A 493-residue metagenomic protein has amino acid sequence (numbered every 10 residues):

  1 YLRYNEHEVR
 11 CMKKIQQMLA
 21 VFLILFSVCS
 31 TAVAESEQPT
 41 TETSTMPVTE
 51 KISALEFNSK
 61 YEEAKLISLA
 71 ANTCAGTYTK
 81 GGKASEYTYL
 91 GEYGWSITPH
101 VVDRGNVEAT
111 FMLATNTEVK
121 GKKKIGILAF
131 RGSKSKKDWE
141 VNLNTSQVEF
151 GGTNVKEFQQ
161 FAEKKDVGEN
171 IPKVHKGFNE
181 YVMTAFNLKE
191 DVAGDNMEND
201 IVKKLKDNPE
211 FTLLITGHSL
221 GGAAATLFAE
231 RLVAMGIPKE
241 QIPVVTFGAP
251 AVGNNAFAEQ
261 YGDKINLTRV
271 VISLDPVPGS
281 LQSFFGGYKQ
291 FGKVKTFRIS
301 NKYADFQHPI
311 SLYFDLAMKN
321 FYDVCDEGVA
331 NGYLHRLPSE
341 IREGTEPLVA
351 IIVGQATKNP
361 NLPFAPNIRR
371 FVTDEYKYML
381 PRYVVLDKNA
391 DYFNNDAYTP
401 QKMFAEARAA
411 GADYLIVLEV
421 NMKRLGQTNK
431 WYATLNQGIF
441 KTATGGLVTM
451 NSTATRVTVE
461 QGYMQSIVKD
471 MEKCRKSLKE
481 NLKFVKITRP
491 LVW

Functional and structural regions predicted by a protein language model:
Y1-C11, T345: Short, Lys/Arg-enriched N-terminal segments with co-localized hydrophobic residues within the first ~10-30 amino acids
C11-L19: Bacterial N-terminal signal peptides that target proteins for export
A20-V28: Bacterial N-terminal signal peptides
S96-T216, V233-Q241, K264-N266, G287 (+1 more regions): A conserved cap/lid and substrate-binding interface adjacent to the catalytic center of lipid-processing enzymes
E198-L281: Serine-dependent carboxylesterase/thioesterase catalytic core of lipase-like alpha/beta-hydrolase/SGNH enzymes
N254-E343: Lipolytic serine-hydrolase domain surface
I341-L348, R370, Y378, A409 (+2 more regions): C-terminal/domain-edge helix-coil "capping" segments
L348-I351, Q355-I416, L447, N481-R489: N-terminal segment of the mature soluble domain
